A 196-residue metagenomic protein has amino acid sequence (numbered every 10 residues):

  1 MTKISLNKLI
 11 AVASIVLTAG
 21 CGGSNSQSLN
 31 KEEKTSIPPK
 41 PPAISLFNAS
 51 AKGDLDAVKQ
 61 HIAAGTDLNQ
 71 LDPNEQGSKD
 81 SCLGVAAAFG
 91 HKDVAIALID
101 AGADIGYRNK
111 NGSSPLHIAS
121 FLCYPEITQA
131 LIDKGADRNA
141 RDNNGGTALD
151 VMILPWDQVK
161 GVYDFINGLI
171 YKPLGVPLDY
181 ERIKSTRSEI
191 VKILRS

Functional and structural regions predicted by a protein language model:
T2-I10: Bacterial N-terminal signal peptides that target proteins for export
A19-G20: C-terminal motif of bacterial Sec signal peptides marking the signal peptidase cleavage site
G23-E32: Bacterial Sec signal peptide processing site at the extreme N-terminus
P39-N48, L71-C82, R108-S114, R141-I153: Ankyrin-repeat boundary/"N-cap" motif
N48-G53, V85-H91, I118-Y124, V151-G161 (+1 more regions): Ankyrin repeat A-helix N-terminal signature
D54-I62, H91-D100, Y124-I132, Q158-G168 (+1 more regions): Ankyrin repeat structural motif
R138-S196: Ankyrin repeat (ANK) tandem arrays and their immediately adjacent linkers/low-complexity segments
